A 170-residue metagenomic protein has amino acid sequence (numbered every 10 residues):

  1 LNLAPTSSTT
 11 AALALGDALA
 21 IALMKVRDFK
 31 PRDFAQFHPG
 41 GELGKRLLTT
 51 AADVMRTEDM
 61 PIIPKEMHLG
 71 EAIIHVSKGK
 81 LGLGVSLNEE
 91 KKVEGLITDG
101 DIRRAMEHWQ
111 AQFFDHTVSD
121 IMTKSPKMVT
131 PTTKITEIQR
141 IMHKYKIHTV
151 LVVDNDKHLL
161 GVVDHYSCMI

Functional and structural regions predicted by a protein language model:
L1-D28: Short alpha-helices
S8, A12, G16, G40 (+3 more regions): Generic structural signal for well-ordered, non-membrane alpha-helical segments in soluble metabolic enzymes
L19, V54, V76, K91 (+3 more regions): Terminal peptide-recognition signature
K25-R56: Internal, active-site/partner-interface "lid" segment
L47-M60, D115-P126: Bateman (tandem CBS) regulatory domains
I63-K80, M106, M128-I147, V152-D156 (+1 more regions): The conserved cystathionine-beta-synthase
L83-V85, E90-K127, P131-H143: Helical hairpin unit composed of two closely spaced alpha helices linked by a short loop
G95-G100, H148, L160-Y166: Short hydrophobic beta-strand motif reused across regulatory alpha/beta modules
